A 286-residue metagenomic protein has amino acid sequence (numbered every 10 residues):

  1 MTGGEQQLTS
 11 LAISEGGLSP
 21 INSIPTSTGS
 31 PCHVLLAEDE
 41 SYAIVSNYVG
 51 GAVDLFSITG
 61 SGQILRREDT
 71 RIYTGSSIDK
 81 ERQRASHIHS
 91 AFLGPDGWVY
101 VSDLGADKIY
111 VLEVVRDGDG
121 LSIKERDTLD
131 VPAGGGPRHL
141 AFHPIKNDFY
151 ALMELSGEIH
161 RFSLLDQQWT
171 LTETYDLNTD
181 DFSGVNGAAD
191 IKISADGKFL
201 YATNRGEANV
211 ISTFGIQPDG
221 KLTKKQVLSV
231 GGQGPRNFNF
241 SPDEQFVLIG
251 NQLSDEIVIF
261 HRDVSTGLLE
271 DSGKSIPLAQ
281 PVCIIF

Functional and structural regions predicted by a protein language model:
M1-G4, V45-Y48, V101-L104, A151-L155 (+2 more regions): Conserved beta-strand positions in repeat-built beta-propeller and related beta-rich domains
L11-G16, L55-L65, L112-L121, F162-W169 (+2 more regions): Short loop/turn segments immediately following beta-strands, especially the blade-tip and inter-blade linker loops
P20-S90: Asp-box/WD-like beta-propeller blade repeats and closely related beta-sheet repeat scaffolds
S27, R84, A133, G184 (+2 more regions): Conserved loop/turn at the beginning of each blade in beta-propeller domains
D39-S41, D96-G97, I145-N147, D196-K198 (+1 more regions): Short coil/turn segments that connect the beta-strands within blades of beta-propeller domains
E68-Q83, D127-L129, E173-S183, I276-F286: Surface-exposed loop and turn segments in beta-propeller and other repeat-based domains that flank or scaffold
G187-I249: Loop/turn-rich, solvent-exposed surfaces of beta-rich toroidal or solenoidal domains
